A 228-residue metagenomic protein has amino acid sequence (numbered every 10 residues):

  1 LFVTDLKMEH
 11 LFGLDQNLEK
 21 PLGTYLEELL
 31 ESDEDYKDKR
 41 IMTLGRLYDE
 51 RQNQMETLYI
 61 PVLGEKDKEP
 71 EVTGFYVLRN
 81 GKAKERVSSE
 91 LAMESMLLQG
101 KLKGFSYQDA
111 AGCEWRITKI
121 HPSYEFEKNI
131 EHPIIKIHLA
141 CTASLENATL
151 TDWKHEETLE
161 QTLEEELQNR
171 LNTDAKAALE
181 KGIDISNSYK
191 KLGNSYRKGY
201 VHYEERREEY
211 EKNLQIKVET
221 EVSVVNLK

Functional and structural regions predicted by a protein language model:
L1-K228: A glycine-rich, acidic short-motif signal
